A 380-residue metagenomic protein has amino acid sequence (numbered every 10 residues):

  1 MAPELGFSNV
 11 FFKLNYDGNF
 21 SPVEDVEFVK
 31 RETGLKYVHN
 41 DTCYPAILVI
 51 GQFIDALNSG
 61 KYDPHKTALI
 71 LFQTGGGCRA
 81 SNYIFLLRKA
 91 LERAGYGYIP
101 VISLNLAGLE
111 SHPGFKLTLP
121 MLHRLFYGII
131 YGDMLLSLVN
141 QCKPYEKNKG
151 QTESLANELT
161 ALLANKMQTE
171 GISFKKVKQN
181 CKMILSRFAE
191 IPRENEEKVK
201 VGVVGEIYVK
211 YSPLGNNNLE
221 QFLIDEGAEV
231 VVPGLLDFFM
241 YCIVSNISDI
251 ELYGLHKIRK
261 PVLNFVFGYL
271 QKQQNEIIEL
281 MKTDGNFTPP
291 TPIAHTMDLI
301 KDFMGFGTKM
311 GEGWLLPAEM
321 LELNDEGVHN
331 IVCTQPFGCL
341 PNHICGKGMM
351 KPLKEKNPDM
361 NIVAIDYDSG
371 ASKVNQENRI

Functional and structural regions predicted by a protein language model:
M1-I380: An N-terminal assembly and electron-transfer interface module characteristic of large anaerobic redox and radical
